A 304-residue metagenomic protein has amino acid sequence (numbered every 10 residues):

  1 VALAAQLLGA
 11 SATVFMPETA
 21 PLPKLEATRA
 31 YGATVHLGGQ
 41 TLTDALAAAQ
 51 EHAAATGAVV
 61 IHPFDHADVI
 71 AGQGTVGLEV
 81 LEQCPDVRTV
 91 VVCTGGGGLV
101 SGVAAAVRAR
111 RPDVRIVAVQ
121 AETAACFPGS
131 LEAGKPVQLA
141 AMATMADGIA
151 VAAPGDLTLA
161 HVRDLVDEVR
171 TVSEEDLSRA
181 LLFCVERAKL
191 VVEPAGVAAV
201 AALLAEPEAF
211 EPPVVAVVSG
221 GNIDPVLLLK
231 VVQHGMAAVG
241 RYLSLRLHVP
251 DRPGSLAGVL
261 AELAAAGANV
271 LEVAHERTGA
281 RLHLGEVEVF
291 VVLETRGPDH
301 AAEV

Functional and structural regions predicted by a protein language model:
V1-L8, P21-L25, I70, C93-A104 (+4 more regions): Short glycine/serine/threonine-rich phosphate/pyrophosphate-binding segments that cradle anionic phosphate groups
A4-F15, A105-R115, G134-V137, E208-A209 (+1 more regions): A glycine- and small-aliphatic-rich helix-loop capping segment at beta-alpha/alpha-beta transitions that lines
A5, T28, I61, V80 (+10 more regions): Buried hydrophobic positions in well-ordered alpha/beta secondary-structure cores of metabolic enzymes
L8-S11, Y31-A33, A55-A58, D65 (+7 more regions): Short coil/turn connectors at secondary-structure junctions
T13-T89, V107, Q120-S173, L177: Small/polar-residue-rich loop-to-helix segments that shape phosphate-bearing ligand pockets
T56, G155-P212: Active-site-adjacent helical/loop segments in soluble small-molecule enzymes
D65, T94-G98, Q120-A125, A143-M145 (+7 more regions): Glycine-rich beta-alpha junction loops
P225-V304: A conserved regulatory-domain signal marking ACT and ACT-like small-molecule sensing domains and adjacent regulatory
